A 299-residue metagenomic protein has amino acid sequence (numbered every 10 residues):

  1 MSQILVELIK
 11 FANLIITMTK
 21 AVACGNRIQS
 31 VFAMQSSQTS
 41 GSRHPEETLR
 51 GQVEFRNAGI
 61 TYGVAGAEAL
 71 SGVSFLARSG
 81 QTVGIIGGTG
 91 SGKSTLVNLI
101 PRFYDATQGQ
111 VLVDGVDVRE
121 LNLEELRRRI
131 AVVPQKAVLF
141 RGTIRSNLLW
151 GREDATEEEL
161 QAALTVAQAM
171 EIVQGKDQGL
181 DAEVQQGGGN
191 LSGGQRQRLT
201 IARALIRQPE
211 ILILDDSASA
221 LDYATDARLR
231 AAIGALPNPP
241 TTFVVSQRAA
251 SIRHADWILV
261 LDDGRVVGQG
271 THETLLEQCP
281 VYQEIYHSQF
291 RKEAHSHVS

Functional and structural regions predicted by a protein language model:
I4-V31: Cytosolic ends of transmembrane helices, especially the final helix of ABC transmembrane type-1 domains
V6, M34-S37, Q178: Flexible, glycine-biased helix-capping/connector loops in cytosolic signal-transduction modules
S30, S37, L149: Conserved E/DxxT/N motif and adjacent residues on the DHp alpha2 helix of HisKA-family sensor histidine kinases
S40, E47-S299: ABC-type nucleotide-binding domain
